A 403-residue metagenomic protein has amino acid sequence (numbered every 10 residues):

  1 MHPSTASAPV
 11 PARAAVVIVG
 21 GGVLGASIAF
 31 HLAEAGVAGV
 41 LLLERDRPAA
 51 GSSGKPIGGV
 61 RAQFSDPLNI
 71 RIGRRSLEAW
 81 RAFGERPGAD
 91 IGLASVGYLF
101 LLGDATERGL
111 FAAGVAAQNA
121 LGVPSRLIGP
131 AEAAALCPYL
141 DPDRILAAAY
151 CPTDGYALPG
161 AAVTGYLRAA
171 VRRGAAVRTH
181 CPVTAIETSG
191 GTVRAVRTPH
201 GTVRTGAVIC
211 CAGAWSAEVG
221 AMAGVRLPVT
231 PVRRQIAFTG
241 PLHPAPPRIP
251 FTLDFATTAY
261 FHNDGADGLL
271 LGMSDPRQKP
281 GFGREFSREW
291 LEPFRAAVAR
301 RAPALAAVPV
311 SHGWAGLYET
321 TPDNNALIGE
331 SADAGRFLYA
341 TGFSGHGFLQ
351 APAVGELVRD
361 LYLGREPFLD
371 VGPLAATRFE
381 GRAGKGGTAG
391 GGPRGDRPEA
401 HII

Functional and structural regions predicted by a protein language model:
M1-R13: A short, basic/flexible loop-to-alpha-helix module at the beginning of a structural domain
V10-L24, L41: Beta1/beta-strand and adjacent pyrophosphate-binding region of the FAD-binding site in flavoprotein oxidoreductases
F30-E34, G58-V60, A82, A89-G97 (+5 more regions): Active-site substrate-recognition segment that forms the wall of the catalytic cavity or substrate channel
A33-G54: Glycine-rich FAD pyrophosphate-binding loop
I57-L136, T258-Y260, A297-A299: Dinucleotide-binding Rossmann-like beta1-alpha1 core, especially the glycine-rich loop that anchors the ADP
R71-R74, L102-G109, Y150-R168, E285-E292: Short beta-strand to alpha-helix junction loop
A131-C137, Y156, E289-E366, G372-G384: Flavin (FAD/FMN) cofactor-binding core of flavoprotein oxidoreductases
A149-G206: Helical element adjacent to the flavin cofactor pocket in flavoenzyme catalytic cores
